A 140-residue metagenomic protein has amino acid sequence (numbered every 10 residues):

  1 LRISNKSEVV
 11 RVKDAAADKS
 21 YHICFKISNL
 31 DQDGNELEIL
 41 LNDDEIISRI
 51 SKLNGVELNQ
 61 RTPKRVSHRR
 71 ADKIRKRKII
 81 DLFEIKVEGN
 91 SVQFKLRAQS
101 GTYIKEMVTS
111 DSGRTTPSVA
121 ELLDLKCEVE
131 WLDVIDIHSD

Functional and structural regions predicted by a protein language model:
L1-D140: RNA pseudouridine synthases
